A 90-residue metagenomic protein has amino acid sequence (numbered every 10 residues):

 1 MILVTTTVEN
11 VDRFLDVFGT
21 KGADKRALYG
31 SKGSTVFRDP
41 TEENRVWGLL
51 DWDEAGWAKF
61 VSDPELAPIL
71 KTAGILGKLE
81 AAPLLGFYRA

Functional and structural regions predicted by a protein language model:
M1-V8, S34-P64: Short, well-ordered beta-strand segments in beta-rich or mixed alpha/beta enzyme and ligand-binding folds
V11-S34, E65-L70: Short amphipathic alpha-helical segments
Y29-R45, I69-A90: Glycine-rich beta-strand-turn "strand-cap" elements at beta-sheet edges
